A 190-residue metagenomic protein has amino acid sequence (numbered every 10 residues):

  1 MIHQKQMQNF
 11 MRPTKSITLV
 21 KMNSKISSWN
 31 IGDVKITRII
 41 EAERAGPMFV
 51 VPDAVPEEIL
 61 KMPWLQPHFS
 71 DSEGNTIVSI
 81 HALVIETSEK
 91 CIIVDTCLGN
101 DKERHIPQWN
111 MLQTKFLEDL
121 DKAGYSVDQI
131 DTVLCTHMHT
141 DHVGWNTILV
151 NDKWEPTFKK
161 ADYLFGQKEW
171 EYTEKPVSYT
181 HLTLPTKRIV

Functional and structural regions predicted by a protein language model:
Q4, F10-D121, Q129-T132: Metallo-beta-lactamase
R44, D141, E171: Surface-exposed, flexible loop/turn segments at secondary-structure boundaries
G74-N75, W109-L164: Active-site metal-binding motif and surrounding structural segment of the metallo-beta-lactamase
C97, K160-E171, P176: Conserved catalytic scaffold of divalent metal-dependent phosphoesterases
L98, T140, T186: Short, glycine/acidic-enriched loop or turn micro-motifs at the edges of active sites
R104-H105, W145-T147, E174-V177: A short secondary-structure junction signal
T180-T186: Conserved small/polar residues in nucleotide/adenosyl-binding loops
